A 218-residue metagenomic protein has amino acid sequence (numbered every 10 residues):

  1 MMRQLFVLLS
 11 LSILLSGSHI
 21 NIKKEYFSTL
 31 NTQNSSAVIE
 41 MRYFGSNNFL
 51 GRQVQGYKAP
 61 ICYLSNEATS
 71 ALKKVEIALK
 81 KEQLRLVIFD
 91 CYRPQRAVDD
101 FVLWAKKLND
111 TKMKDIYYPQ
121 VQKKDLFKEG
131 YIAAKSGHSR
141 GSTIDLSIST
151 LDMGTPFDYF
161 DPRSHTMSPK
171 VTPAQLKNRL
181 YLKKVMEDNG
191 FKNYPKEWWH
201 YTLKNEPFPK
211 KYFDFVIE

Functional and structural regions predicted by a protein language model:
Q4-L14: Sec-dependent N-terminal signal peptides
G17-C91, Q95-K196, N205-E218: Extracytoplasmic cell-surface/polysaccharide-interacting catalytic and binding patches
Y201: Conserved metal-phosphate-binding beta-hairpin within the catalytic cores of diverse ATP-dependent phosphoryl-transfer
